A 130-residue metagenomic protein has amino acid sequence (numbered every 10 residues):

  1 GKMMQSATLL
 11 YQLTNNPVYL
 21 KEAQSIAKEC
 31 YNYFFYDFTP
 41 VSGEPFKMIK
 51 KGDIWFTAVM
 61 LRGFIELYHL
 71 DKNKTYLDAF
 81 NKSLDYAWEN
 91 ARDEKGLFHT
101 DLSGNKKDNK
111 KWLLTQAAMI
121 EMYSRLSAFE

Functional and structural regions predicted by a protein language model:
G1-T14, Q24: Pocket-lining segment of extracytoplasmic ligand-binding domains
V18-E130: CBM-like carbohydrate-recognition segments
